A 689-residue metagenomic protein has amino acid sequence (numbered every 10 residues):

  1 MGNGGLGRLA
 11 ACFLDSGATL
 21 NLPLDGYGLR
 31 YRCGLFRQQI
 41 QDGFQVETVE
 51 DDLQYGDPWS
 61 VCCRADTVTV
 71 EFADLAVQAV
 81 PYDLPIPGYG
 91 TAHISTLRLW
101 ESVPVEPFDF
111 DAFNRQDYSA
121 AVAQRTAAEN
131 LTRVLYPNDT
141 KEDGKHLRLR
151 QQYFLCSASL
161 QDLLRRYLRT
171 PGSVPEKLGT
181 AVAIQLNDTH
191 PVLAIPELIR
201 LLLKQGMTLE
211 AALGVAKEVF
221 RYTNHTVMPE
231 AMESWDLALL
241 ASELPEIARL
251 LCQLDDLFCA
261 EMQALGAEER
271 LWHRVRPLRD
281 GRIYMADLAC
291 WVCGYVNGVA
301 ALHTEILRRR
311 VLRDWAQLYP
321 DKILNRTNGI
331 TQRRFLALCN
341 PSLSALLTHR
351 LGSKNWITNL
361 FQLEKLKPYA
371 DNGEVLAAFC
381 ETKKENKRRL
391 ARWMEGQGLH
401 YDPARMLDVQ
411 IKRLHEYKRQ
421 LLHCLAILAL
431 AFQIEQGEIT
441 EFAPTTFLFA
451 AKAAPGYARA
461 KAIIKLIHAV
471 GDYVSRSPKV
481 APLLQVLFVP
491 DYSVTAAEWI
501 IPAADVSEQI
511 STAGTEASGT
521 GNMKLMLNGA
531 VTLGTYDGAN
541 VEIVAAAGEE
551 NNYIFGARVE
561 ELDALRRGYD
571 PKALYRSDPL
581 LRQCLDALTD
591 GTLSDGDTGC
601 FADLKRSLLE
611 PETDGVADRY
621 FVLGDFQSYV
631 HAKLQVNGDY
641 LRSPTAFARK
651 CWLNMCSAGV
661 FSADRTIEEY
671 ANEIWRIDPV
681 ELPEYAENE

Functional and structural regions predicted by a protein language model:
M1-E689: A conserved ligand/cofactor-binding region detector
